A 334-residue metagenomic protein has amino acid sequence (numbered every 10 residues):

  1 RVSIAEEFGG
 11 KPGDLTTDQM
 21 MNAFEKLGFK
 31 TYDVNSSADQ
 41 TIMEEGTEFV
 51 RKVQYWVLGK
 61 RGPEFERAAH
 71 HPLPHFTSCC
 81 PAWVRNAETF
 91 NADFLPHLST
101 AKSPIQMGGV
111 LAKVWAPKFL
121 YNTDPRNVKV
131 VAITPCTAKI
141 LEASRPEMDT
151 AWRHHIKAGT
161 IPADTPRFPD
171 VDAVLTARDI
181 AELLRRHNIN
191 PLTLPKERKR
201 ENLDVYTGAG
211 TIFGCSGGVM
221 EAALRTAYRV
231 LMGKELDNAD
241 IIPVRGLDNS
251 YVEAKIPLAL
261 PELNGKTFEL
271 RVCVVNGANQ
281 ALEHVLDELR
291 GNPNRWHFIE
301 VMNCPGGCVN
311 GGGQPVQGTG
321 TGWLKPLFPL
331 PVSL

Functional and structural regions predicted by a protein language model:
R1-L334: Iron-sulfur-associated redox domains of electron-transfer enzymes in respiratory and anaerobic energy metabolism
